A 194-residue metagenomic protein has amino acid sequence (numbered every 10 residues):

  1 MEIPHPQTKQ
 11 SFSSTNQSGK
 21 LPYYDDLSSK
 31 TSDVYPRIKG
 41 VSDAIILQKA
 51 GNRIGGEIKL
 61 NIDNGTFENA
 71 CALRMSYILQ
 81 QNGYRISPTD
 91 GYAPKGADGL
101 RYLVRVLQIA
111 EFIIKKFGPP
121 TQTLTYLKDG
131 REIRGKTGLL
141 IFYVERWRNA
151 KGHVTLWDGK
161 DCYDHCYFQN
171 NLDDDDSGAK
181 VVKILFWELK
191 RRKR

Functional and structural regions predicted by a protein language model:
E2-K95: N-terminal capping segments
T8, G19-K20, T31, D98 (+4 more regions): A general marker of short, structured functional hotspots
C71, K136, K151, K180-V182: Residues that flank catalytic or metal-binding motifs in active/ligand-binding sites
P94-Y167: ...with weaker cross-activation on analogous glycine-rich loops/strands in unrelated enzymes
D161-R194: Glycine-rich, aromatic-bearing surface loops/beta-hairpins
